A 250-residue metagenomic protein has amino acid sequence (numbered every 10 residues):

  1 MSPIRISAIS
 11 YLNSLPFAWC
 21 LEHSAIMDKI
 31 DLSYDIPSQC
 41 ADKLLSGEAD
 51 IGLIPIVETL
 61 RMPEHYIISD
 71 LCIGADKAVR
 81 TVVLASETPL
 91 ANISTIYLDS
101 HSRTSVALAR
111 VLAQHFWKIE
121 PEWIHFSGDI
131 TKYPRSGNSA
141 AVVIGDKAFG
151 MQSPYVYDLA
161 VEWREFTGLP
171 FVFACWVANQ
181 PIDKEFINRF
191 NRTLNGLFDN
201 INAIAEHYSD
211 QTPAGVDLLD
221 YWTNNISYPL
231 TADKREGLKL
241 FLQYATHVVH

Functional and structural regions predicted by a protein language model:
M1-R5, P89-S94, H247-V248: Immediate post-signal peptide segment of exported/extracytoplasmic ligand-binding proteins
I4-S10, S94-T104, A109: Short beta-strand->loop
L12-N92, S100-H101: Short, glycine-/small- and polar/acidic-enriched structural segments that line small-molecule recognition paths
P16-D28, V106-H125, E206: Ligand-binding cleft/hinge of the Venus flytrap
C20, V82-L90, T95, F171-E185: A bilobed periplasmic-binding-protein/Venus flytrap-type ligand-binding module shared by bacterial periplasmic
D31-D42, E120-G137: Short helix-initiation/N-cap motifs at beta->coil->alpha
H125-H207: Pocket-lining segment of extracytoplasmic ligand-binding domains
K147-A148, I204-H250: An extracytoplasmic/periplasmic, membrane-proximal ligand-sensing/linker region
